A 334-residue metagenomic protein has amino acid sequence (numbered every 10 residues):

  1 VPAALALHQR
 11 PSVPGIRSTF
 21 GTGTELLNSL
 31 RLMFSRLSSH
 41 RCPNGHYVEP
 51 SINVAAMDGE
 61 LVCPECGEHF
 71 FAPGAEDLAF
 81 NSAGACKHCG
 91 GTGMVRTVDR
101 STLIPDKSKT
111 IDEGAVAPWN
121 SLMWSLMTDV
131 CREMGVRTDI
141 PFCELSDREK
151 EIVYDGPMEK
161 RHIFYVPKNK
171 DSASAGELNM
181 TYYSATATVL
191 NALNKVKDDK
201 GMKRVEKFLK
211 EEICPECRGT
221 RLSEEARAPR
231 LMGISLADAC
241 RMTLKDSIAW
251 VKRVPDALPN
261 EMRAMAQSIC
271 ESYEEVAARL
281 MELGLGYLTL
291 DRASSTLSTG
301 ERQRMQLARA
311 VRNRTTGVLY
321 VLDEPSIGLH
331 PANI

Functional and structural regions predicted by a protein language model:
V1-V321, H330: P-loop/Walker A nucleotide phosphate-binding surfaces of NTP-dependent enzymes
I327-I334: Conserved D-loop/post-Walker B switch-helix segment of ABC ATPase nucleotide-binding domains
